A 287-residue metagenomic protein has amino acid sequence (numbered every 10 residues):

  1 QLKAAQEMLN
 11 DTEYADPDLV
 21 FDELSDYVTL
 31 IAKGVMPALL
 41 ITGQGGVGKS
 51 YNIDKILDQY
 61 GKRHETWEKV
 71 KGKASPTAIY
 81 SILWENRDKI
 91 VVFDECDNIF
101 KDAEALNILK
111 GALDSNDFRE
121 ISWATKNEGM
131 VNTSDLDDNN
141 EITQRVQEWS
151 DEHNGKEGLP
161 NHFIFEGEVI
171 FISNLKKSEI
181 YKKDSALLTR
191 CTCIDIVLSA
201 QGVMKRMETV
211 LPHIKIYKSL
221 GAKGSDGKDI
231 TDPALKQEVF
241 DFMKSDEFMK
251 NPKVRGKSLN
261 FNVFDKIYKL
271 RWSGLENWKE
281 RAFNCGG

Functional and structural regions predicted by a protein language model:
L2-G34: N-terminal pre-Walker A segment at the start of P-loop NTPase domains
K33-I53: Walker A/P-loop nucleotide-binding motif
V47, Q59-I90, D97-D102: AAA+/P-loop NTPase substrate/partner-engagement loops
R87-V91, N161-I170: Loop/turn-to-beta-strand initiation segments
D97-F100, K110, D114, K176-K177: Catalytic acidic motif of RecA-like/P-loop NTPases
A103-I164: Conserved catalytic/switch belt of AAA+ P-loop NTPases
Y181-G202: A short helix-turn-beta junction within AAA+ P-loop NTPase domains corresponding to the substrate/partner-engaging
H213-G286: Conserved AAA+ ATPase small/helical "lid" subdomain
